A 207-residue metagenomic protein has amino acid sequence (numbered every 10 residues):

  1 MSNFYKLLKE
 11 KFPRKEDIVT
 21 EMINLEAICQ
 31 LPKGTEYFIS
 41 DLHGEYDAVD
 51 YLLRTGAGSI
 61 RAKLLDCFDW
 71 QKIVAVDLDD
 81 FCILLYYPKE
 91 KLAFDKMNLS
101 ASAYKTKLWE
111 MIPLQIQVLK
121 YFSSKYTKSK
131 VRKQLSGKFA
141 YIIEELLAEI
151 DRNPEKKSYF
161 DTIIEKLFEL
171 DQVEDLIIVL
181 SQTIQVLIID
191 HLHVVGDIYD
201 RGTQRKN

Functional and structural regions predicted by a protein language model:
M1-N207: Feature recognizes metal-dependent phosphohydrolase scaffolds
